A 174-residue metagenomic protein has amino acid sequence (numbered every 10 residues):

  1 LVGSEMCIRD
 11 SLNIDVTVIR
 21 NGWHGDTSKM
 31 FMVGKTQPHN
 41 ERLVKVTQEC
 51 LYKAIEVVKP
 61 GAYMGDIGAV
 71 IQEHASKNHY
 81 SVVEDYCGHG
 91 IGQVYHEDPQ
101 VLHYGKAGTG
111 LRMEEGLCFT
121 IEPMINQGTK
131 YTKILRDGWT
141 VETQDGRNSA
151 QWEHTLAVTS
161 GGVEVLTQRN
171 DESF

Functional and structural regions predicted by a protein language model:
L1-I8: Short, small-residue-biased leader/transition segments that mark boundaries at the very start of proteins
R9-D10, G116: Loop/turn positions that initiate beta-strands
L12-I14, F119, L156: Generic structural signal for buried aliphatic residues
I19-G25, T36-R112, C118-K130: Conserved, well-structured core segments that form or line functional sites
R20, V158-G162: Short acidic-glycine loop/turn motifs at beta-strand connectors
G25-E41, T132-R147: Short, compositionally biased
F31, T155-A157: A structural signal for short hydrophobic beta-strand segments in well-ordered beta-sheet cores
V101-T109, E122-W152, S173-F174: A conserved acidic, glycine/proline-rich C-terminal tail/linker
